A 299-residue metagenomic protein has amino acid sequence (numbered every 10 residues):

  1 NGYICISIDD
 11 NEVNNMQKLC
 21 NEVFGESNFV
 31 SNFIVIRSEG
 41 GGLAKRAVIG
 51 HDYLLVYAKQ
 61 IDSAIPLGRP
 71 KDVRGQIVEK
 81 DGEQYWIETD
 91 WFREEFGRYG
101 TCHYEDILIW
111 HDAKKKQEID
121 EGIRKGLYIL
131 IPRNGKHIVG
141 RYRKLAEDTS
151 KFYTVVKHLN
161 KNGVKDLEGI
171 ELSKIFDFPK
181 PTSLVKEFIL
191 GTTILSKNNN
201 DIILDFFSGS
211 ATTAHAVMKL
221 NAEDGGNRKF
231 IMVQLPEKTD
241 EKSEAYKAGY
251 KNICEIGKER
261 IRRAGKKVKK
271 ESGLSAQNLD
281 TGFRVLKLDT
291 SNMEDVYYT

Functional and structural regions predicted by a protein language model:
N1-I202, D224-N227, L235-D240: Class I S-adenosyl-L-methionine
G2, G25, G209-A211, G225-G226 (+2 more regions): Glycine-centered flexibility sites
D10-V13, G209-A211, L288-E294: Short, internal active-site loops enriched in acidic
S31-I34, G41-G42, E187-N200, K219-Y297: Cysteine-dependent PTP/DSP-like catalytic domain, specifically the C-terminal lobe
N200-L220: A phosphate-binding catalytic loop at a beta-strand-loop-alpha-helix junction that coordinates phosphoryl groups
